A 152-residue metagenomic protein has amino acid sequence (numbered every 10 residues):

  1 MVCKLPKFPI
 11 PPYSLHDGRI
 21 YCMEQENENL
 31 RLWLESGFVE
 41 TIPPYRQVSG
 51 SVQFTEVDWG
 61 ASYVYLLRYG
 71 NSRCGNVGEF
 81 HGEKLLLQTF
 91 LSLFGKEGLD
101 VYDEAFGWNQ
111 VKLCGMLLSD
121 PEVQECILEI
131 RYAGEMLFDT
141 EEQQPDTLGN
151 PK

Functional and structural regions predicted by a protein language model:
M1-K152: Surface-exposed, interaction-prone regions used to assemble/regulate multi-protein complexes
